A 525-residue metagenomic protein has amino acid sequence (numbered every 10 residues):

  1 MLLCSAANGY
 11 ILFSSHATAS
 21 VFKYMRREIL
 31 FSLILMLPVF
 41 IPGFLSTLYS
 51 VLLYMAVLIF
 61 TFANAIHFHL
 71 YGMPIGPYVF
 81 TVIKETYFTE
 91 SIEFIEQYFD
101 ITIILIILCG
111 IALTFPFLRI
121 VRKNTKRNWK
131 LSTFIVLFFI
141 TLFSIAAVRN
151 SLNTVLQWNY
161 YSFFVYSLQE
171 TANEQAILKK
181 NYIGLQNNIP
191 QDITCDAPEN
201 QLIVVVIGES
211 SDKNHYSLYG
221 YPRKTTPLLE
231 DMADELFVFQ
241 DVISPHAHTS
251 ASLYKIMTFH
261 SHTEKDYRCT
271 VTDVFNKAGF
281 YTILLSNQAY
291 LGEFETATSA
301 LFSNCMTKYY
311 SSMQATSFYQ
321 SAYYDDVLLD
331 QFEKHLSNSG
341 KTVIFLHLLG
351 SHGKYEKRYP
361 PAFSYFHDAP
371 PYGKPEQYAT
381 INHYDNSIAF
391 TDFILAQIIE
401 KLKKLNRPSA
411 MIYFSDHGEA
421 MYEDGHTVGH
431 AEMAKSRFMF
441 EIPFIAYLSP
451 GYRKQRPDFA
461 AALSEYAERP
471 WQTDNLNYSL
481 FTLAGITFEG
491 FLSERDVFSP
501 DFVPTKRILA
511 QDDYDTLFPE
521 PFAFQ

Functional and structural regions predicted by a protein language model:
M1-L2, G43, T47, D273 (+5 more regions): Membrane-interface soluble catalytic domains
M1-Y160: Transmembrane and membrane-interface helices of multi-pass, inner-membrane envelope-modifying transferases
M36, D330-E333, S337, A369-M411 (+3 more regions): A long, amphipathic alpha-helix that forms part of the scaffold/cap immediately adjacent to metal-dependent active
S91, E209, I256, F275 (+6 more regions): Generic structural signal for small/hydrophobic residues in well-ordered secondary structure, especially within
I145-V205, S210-P371, Q472-T473, Y478-V503: Active-site-proximal alpha/beta segments of enzymes that process anionic O-linked groups
V204, F390-H430, N477-F481: Metal-dependent active-site segment of extracytoplasmic phospho-/sulfohydrolases and closely related
G220-K224, R407-P408, I412-P457, F491-S493: Histidine-centered active-site microenvironments of extracellular/periplasmic hydrolases and transferases
L291-F294, L349-Q397, K401-L402, G425-E441: Active-site-proximal cap/lid insertion segments
